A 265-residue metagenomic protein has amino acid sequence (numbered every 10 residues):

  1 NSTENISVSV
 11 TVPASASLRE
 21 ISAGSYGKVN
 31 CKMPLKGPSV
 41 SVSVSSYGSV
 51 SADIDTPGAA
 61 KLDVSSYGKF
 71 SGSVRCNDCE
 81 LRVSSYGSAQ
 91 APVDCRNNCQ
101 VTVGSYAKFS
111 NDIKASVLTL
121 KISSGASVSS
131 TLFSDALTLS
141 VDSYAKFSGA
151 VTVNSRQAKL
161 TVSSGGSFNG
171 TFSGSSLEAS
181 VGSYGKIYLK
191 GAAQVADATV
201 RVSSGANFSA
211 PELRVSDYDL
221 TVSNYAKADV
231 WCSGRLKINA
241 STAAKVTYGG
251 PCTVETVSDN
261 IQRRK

Functional and structural regions predicted by a protein language model:
N1-S65, K69-G104, K108-S123, S127-D142 (+7 more regions): Acidic (Asp/Glu) and glycine-rich low-complexity loops/linkers that are typically intrinsically disordered
L177-A179: Anionic-ligand binding region
I187-S223, A228-V230: Intrinsically disordered, low-complexity segments enriched in Gly and acidic/Ser/Thr residues that form flexible
A243: Ligand-binding beta-strand-loop-alpha-helix segment within the catalytic cores of soluble metabolic enzymes
